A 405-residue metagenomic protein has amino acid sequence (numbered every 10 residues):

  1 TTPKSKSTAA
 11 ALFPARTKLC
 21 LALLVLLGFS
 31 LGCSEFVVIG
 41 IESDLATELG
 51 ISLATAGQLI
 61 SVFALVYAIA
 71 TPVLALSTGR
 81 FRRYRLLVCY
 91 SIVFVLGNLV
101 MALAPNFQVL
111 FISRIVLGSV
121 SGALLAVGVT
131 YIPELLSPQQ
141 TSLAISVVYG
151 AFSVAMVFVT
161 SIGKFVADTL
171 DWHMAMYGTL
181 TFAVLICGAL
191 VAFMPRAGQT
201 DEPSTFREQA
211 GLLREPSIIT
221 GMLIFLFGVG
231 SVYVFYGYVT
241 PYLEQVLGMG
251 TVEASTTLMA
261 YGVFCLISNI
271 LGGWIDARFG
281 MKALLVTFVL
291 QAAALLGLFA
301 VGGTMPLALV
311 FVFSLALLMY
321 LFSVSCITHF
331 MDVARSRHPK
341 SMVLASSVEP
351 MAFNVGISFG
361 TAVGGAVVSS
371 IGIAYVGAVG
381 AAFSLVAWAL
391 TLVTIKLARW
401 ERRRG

Functional and structural regions predicted by a protein language model:
C20-L53, T71-L74, F235-T240: Extracytoplasmic
I39, I218-M259: Extracytoplasmic gate region of multi-pass secondary transporters
G50, R82, L103-V109, V120 (+3 more regions): Helix-breaking motifs and short loop linkers at transmembrane-helix boundaries and internal kinks in secondary membrane
I69-F107: Conserved MFS/SLC helix-loop-helix module at the cytosolic interface between two early adjacent transmembrane helices
T71-R82, N269-G280, V368: Helix-to-loop junctions at the C-terminal end of transmembrane segments in multipass secondary transporters
G97-V100, Q108-L117, P306-S314: Paired small-residue
F107, S113-F152: Cytoplasmic helix-loop-helix junction between adjacent transmembrane helices in 12-TM secondary transporters
V333-I371: A late C-terminal transmembrane helix in Major Facilitator Superfamily
